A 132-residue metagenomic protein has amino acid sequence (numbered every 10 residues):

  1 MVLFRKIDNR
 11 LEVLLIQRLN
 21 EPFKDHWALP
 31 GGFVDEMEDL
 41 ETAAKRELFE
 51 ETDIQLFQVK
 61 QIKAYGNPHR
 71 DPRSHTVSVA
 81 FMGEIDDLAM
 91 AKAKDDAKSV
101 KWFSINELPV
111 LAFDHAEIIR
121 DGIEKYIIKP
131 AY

Functional and structural regions predicted by a protein language model:
M1-A28, E41, L56: N-terminal strand-loop-strand
V34-P130: Unchanged
